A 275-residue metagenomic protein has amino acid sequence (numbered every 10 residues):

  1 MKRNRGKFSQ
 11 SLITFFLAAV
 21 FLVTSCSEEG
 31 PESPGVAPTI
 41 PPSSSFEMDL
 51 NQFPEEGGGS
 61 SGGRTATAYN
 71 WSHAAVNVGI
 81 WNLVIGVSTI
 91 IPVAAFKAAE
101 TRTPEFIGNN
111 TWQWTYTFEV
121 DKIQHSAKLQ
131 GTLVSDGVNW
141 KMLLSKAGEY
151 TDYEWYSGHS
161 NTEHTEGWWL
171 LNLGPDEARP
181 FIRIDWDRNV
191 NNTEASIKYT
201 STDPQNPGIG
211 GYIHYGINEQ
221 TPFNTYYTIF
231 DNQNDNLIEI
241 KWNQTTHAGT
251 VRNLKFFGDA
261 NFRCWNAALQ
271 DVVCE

Functional and structural regions predicted by a protein language model:
K2-I13: Bacterial N-terminal signal peptides that target proteins for export
T14-V20: Sec-dependent N-terminal signal peptides
L22-S25: C-terminal motif of bacterial Sec signal peptides marking the signal peptidase cleavage site
G30-E275: Low-complexity, intrinsically disordered segments exposed to solvent
